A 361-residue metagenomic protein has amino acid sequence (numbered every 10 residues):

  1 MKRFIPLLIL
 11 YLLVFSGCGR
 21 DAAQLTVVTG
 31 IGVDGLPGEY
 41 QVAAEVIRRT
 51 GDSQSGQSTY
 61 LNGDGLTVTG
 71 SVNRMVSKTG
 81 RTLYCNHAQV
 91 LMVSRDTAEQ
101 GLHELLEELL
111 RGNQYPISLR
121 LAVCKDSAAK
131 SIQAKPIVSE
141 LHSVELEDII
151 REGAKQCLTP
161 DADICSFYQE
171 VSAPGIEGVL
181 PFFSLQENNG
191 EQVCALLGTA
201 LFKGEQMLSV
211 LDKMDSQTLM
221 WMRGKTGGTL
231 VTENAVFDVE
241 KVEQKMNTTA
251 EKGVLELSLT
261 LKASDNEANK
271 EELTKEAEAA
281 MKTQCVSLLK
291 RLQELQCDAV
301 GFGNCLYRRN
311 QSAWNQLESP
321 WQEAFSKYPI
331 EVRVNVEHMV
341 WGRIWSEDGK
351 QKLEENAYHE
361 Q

Functional and structural regions predicted by a protein language model:
K2-Q361: Membrane-proximal alpha-helical signals and transmembrane carboxylates
